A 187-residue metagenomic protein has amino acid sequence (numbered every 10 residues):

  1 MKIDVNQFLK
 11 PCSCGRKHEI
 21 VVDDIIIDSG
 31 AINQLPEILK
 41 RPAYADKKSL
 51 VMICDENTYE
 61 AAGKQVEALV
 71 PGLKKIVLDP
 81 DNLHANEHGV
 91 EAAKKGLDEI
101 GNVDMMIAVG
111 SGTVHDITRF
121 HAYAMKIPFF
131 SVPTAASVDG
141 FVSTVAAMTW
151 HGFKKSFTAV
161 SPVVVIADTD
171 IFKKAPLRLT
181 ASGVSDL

Functional and structural regions predicted by a protein language model:
M1-M105, S182-S185: ATP/NTP phosphate-donor binding region
R41, R119-F120, G152-F157: A generic local secondary-structure boundary/capping motif
I53-C54, G110, A167: Short beta-strand/turn micro-motifs composed of small residues that flank or help shape donor/cofactor-binding pockets
T58, D81-A85, T113, A136 (+1 more regions): Glycine-/small-residue-rich active-site loops that bind phosphorylated ligands and cofactors
A62-K64, I117-R119, F141-V142, P176-L177: Short glycine-/acidic-enriched loop or helix-start segments at secondary-structure transitions that form or flank
E99-A135: A short, small-residue-rich loop immediately preceding and capping a beta-strand
M125-L187: A glycine/threonine-rich phosphate-anchoring loop and its flanking beta-alpha core in nucleotide/phosphate-binding
